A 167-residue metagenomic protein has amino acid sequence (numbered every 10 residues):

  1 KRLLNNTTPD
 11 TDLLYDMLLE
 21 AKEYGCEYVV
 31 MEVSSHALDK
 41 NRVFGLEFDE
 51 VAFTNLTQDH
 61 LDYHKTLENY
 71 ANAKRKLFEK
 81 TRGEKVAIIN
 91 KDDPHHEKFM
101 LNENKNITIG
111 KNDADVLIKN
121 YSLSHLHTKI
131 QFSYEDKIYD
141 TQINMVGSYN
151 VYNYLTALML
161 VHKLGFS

Functional and structural regions predicted by a protein language model:
R2-S34: Conserved nucleotide-sensing/catalytic segment adjacent to the nucleotide-binding pocket in NTP-handling enzymes
L3, T7-D10, N41, Y63-T66 (+1 more regions): Alpha-helix initiation/capping motif
L18-L19, K40, R75: Short hydrophobic/charged patches on amphipathic alpha-helices used for structural packing and interfaces
Y24-C26, F48-S167: Acidic, Mg2+-coordinating active-site environments of NTP-dependent enzymes
S34-A37, D93-P94: Short beta->alpha connector loops
A37-F44: Conserved helix/coil segment N-terminal to the catalytic DExD/H
